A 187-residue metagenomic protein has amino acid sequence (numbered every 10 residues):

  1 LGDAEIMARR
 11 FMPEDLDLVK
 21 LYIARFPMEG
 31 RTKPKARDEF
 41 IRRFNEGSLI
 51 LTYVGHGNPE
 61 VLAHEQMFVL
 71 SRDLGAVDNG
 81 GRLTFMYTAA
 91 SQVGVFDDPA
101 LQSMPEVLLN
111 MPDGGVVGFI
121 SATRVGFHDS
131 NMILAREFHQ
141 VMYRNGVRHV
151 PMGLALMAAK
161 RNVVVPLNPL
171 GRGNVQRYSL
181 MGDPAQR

Functional and structural regions predicted by a protein language model:
L1-R187: Cysteine-dependent hydrolase recognition
